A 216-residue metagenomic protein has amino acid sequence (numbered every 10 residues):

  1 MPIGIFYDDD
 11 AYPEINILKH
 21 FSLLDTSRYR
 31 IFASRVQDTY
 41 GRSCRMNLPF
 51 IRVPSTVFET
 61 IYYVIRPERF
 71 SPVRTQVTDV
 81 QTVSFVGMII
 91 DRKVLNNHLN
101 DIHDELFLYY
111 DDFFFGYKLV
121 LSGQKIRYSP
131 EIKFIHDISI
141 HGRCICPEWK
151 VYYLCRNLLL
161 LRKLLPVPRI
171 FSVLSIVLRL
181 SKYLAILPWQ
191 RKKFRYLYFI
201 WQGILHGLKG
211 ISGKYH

Functional and structural regions predicted by a protein language model:
M1, R28-Y29, Q124: Short, high-confidence coil segments that cap the C-terminus of an alpha-helix and link into the following beta-strand
M1-D10: Short beta-strand-to-loop acidic/aromatic patch adjacent to the donor-nucleotide binding site
D10-Y12, L106: Acidic metal-phosphate-binding loop of nucleotide-sugar-dependent transferases
N16-N47: Conserved donor NDP-sugar-binding/catalytic core segment of glycosyltransferases
R52-Q81: Short, flexible, basic/aromatic active-site loop/helix in glycosyltransferases
T82-V83, G87-D101, E105-I132: A short, conserved alpha-helix in the catalytic core of glycosyltransferases
L121, K125, I135-R156, R191-R195: Nucleotide-sugar-dependent glycosyltransferase catalytic core
W149-N157, V167-H216: Non-catalytic, C-terminal membrane-associated alpha-helical segments of glycosyltransferases
